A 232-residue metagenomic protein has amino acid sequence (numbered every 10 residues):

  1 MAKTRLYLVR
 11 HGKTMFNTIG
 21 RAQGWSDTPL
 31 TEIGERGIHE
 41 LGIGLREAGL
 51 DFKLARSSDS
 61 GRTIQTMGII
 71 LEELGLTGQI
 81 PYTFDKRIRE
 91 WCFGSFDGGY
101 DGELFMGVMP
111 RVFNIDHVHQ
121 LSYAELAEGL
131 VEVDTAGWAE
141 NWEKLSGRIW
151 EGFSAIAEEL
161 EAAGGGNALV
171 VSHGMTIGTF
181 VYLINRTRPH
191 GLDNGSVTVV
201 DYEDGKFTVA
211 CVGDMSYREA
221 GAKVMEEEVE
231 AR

Functional and structural regions predicted by a protein language model:
A2-T4, W91-E103, G107-F113, E158-G166 (+1 more regions): Acidic, low-complexity terminal tails and accessory targeting/binding regions of phosphate-metabolizing enzymes
R5-V9, R56, A163-S172: Beta-strand elements within well-structured catalytic alpha/beta cores of enzymes that handle phosphate/sulfate esters
Y7, K13-I69, W138-I149: Loop-to-helix element that buttresses phosphate recognition and phosphoryl-transfer chemistry
H11, R87, H173: Active-site glycine-centered loops adjacent to acidic/histidine catalytic or metal-binding residues that shape
T14, T176-I177: Short active-site segment of divalent metal-dependent hydrolases/proteases that encodes the spacing between
G42-H117: Phosphate-coordination/substrate-recognition cap region in phosphate-metabolizing enzymes
P110-K144: Short glycine/proline- and acidic residue-enriched helix-loop micro-motifs that form flexible lids or anion-recognition
T135-G164: A mid-sequence, solvent-exposed acidic-amphipathic segment
